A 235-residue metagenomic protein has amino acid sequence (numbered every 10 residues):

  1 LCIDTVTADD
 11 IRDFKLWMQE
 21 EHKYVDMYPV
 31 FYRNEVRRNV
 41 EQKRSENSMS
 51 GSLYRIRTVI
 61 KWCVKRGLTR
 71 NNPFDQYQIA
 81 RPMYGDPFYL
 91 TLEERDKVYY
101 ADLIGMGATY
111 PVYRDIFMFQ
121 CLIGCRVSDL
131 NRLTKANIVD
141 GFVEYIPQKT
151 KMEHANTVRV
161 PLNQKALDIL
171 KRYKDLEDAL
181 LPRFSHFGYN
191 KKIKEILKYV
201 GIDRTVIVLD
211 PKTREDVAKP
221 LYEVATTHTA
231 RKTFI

Functional and structural regions predicted by a protein language model:
L1-D86, A101-G105: N-terminal core-binding DNA-recognition domain of tyrosine recombinases/integrases
D4, E20, T69-N71, P82-Y100 (+2 more regions): DNA breakage-rejoining catalytic core of tyrosine-based enzymes
I11, I56, L130, T227-I235: Short, basic/aromatic-rich helical patch in the C-terminal catalytic core of site-specific tyrosine
E46, L103-M118: Conserved catalytic core of the tyrosine transesterase superfamily
K61-N72, M118-G141: Short, charged phosphate-coordinating catalytic segments
Q78-I79, I123, R132-R172: Conserved tyrosine-mediated DNA breakage-rejoining catalytic core shared by Y-recombinases
R95, Y110-D115, N190, H228-K232: Short, leucine-enriched amphipathic alpha-helices that occur as contiguous helical runs
I104-G107, D175-A179, K194-I235: Short, basic (Lys/Arg/His-rich) helix/loop patches that form interaction surfaces in the mid-to-C-terminal regions
